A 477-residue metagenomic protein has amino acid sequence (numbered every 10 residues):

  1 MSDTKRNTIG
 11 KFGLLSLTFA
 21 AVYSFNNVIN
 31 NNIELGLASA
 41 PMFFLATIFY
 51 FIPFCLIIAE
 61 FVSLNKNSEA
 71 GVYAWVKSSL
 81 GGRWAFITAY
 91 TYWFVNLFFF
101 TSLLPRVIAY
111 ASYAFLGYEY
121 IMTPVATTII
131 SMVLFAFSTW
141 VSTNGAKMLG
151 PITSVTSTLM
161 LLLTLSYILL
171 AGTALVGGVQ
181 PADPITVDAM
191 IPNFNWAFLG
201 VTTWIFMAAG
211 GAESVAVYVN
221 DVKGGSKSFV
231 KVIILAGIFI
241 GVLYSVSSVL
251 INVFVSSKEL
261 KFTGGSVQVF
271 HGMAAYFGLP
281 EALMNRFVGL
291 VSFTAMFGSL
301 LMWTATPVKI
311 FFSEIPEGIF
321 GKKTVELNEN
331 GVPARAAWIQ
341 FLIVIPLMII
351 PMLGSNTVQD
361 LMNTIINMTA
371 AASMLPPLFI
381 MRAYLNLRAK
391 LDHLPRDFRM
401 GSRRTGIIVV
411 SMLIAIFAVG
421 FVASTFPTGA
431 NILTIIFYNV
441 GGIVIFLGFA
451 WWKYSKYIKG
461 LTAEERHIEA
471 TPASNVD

Functional and structural regions predicted by a protein language model:
M1-P41, L45, F51-N67, A189-I191 (+1 more regions): Membrane-interface "cap" regions at the ends of multi-pass membrane proteins
S2-K5, S63, Y113, V133-T156 (+2 more regions): Membrane-water interface regions at transmembrane-helix termini and the short interhelical loops of multi-pass membrane
K5, L327-N330, M374-F426: C-terminal membrane-solvent junction of multi-pass transporters and transport-like membrane proteins
R6-F12, K223-G225, L235-I240, F312-S355 (+1 more regions): Loop-to-transmembrane helix boundary motifs in multi-pass membrane proteins
N7, P41, M122-A126, P151-G289 (+1 more regions): Helix-loop-helix junctions that connect adjacent transmembrane segments in multi-pass membrane transporters
L56-E60, S68-F135, W140, M296-I310 (+2 more regions): Hydrophobic transmembrane alpha-helices that form the core helical bundles of multi-pass secondary transporters
A74-W75, G81, I238-L301, F320-T369: TM-loop-TM module centered on a large, flexible mid-protein loop between adjacent transmembrane helices in multi-pass
T128-Q180, I233-I238, I366-F379, T405-M412 (+1 more regions): Membrane-interface loop-to-helix entry segments
